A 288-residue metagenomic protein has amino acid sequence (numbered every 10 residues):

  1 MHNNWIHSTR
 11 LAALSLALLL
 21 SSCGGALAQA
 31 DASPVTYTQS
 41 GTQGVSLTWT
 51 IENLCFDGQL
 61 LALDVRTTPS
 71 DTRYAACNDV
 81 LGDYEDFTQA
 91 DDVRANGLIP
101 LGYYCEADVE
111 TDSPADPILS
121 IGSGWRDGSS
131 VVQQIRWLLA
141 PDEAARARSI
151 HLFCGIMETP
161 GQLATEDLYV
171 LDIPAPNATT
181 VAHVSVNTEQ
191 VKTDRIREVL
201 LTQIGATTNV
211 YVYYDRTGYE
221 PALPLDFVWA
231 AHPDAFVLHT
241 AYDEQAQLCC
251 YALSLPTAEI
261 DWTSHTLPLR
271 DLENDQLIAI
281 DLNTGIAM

Functional and structural regions predicted by a protein language model:
H2-A12: Bacterial N-terminal signal peptides that target proteins for export
A12-S22: Bacterial N-terminal signal peptides
G24-L27: Bacterial signal peptide processing site
Q29-M288: Alpha-helical, hydrophobic structural elements that either
